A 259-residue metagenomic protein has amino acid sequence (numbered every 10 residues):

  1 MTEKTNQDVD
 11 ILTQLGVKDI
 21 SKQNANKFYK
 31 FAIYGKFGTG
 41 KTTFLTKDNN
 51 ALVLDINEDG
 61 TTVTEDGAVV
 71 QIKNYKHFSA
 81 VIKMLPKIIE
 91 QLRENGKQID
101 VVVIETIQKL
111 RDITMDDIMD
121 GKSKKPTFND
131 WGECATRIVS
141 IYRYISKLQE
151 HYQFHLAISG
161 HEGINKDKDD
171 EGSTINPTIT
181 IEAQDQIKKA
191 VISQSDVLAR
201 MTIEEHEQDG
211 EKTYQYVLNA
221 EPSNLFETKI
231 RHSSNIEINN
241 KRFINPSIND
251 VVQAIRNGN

Functional and structural regions predicted by a protein language model:
M1-N6: Charged, amphipathic alpha-helical linker segments immediately N-terminal to NTP-binding catalytic cores
D10-I104, Q108-I113: Conserved P-loop
T42-L45, L148, A190-V191: Hydrophobic/aromatic ligand-binding patch that stacks against planar heteroaromatic rings of cofactors or nucleotides
A51-V53, L156, L198-R200: Short, well-ordered beta-strand core segments
L85-L92, I145-Q149, S195: Hydrophobic, Leu/Ile/Phe/Ala-enriched alpha-helical segments that form helix-helix packing faces
D100, Y152-H155, V197: Generic beta-strand structural signal
T106-K189: P-loop NTPase motor core
N165-N259: Conserved GTP-binding G-domain of TRAFAC-class P-loop NTPases and closely related GTPase folds
